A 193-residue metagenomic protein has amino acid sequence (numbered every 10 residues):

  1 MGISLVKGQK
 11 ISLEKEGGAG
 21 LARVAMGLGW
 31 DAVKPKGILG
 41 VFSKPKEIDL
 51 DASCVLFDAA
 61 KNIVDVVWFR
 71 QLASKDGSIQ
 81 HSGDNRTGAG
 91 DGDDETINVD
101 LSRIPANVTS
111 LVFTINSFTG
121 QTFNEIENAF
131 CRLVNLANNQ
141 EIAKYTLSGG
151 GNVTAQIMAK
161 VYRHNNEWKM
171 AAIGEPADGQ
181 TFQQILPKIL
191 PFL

Functional and structural regions predicted by a protein language model:
M1-L193: Intrinsic-disorder/low-complexity signal
